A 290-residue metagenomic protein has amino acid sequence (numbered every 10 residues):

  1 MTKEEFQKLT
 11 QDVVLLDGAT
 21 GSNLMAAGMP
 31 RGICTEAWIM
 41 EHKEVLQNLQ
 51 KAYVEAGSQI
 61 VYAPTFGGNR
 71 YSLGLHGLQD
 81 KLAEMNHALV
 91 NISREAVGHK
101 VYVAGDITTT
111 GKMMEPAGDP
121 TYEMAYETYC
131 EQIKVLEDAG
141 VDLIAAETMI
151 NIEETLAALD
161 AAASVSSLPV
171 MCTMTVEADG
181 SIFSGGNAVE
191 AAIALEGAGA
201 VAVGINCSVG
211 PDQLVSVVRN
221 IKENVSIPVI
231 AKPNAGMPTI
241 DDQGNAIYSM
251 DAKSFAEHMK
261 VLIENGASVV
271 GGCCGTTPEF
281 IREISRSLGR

Functional and structural regions predicted by a protein language model:
M1-R290: Domain-level signal for soluble alpha/beta catalytic cores
